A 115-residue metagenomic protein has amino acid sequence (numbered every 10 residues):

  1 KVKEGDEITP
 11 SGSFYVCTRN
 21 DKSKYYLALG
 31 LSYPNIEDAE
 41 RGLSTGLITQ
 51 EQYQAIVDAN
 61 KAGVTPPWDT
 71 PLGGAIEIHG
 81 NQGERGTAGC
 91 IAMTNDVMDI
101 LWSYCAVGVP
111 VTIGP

Functional and structural regions predicted by a protein language model:
K1-D6: N-terminal secretory signal peptides
I8-S13, T18-P115: Exported/periplasmic cell-wall-interacting domains
